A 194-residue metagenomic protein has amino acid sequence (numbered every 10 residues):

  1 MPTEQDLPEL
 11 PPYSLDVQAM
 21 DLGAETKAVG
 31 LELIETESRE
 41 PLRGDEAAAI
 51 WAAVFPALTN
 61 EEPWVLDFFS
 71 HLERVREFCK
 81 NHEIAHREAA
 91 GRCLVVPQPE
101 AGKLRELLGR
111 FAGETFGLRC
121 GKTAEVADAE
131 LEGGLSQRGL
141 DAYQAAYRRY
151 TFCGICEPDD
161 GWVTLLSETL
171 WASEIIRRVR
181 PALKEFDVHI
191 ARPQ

Functional and structural regions predicted by a protein language model:
M1-Q194: Structured alpha/beta or helical-core interaction and ligand-binding surfaces enriched in interleaved
